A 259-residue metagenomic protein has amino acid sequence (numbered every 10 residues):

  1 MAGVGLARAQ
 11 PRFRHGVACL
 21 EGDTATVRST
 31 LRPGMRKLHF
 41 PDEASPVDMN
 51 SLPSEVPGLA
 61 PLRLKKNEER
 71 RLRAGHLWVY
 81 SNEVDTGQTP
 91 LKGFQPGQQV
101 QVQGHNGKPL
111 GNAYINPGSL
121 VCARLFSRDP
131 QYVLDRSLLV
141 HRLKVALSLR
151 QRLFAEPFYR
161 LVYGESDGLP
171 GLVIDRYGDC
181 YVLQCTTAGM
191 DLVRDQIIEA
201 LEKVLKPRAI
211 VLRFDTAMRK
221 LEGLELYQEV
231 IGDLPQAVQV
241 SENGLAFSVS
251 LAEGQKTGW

Functional and structural regions predicted by a protein language model:
G3-Q10: Extreme N-terminal basic, low-complexity initiation segments that serve as generic localization/processing leaders
L31, M35-G178, P235: Non-catalytic accessory regions of SAM-dependent methyltransferases
G104, Y114, T186, L251-A252: Short clusters of small/polar residues that mark proteolytic maturation junctions
V162-D175, D191-W259: Non-catalytic substrate-recognition/targeting regions of SAM-dependent transferases
G178-D191: A short interface-forming secondary-structure element
